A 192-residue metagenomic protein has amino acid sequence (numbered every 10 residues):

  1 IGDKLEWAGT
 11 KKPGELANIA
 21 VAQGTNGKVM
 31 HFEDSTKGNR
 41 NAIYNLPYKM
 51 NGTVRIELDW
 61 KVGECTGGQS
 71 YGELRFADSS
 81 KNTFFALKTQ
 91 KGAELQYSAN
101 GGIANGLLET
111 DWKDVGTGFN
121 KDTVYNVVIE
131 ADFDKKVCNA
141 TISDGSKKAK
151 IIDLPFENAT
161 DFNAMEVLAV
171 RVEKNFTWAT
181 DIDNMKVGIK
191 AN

Functional and structural regions predicted by a protein language model:
I1-H31: Extracellular glycan-recognition surfaces and repeat-rich motifs
N26-Q96: Secretory/extracellular carbohydrate-interaction modules and structurally similar beta-sandwich "look-alikes"
F76, A140-D144: Conserved aromatic beta-strand anchor motif in extracellular beta-sandwich/beta-rich domains
N82-F85, N105-K113, S146-L154: Surface-exposed loop/edge segments in extracytoplasmic proteins
N100-N126: Short, aromatic/His-centered strand-loop micro-motif at the edge of beta-sheets
T123-A131, C138-A140: Short tryptophan-centered beta-strand motifs in secreted/extracellular beta-sheet-rich domains of glycan-recognition
I152-D181: Flexible glycan-contacting loops in extracellular carbohydrate-active proteins
D183-V187: Extracellular beta-strand elements of beta-rich domains used for carbohydrate recognition/degradation or cell-matrix
